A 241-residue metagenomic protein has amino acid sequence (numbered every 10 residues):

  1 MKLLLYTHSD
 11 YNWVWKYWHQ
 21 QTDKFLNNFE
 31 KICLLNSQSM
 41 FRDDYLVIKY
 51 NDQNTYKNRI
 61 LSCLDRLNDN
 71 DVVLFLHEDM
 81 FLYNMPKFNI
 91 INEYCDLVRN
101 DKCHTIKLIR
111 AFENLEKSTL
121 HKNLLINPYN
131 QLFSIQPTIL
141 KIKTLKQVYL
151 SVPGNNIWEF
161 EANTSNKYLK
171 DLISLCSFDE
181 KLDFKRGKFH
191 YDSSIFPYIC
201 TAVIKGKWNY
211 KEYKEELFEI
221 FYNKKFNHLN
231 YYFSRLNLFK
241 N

Functional and structural regions predicted by a protein language model:
M1-R59, C63-V72: N-terminal anchoring/stem segment of glycosyltransferases
Y6, K205-N241: Membrane-proximal basic amphipathic "stem/tether" segments
H8-N12, S37-F41, Q53, D79-L82 (+2 more regions): Short, solvent-exposed loop/turn segments at secondary-structure junctions
N70-F81: Short beta-strand-to-loop acidic/aromatic patch adjacent to the donor-nucleotide binding site
M85-N114: Conserved donor-nucleotide/metal-binding helix-loop-beta segment in metal-dependent transferases, i.e., the alpha-helix
K117-N130: Short, flexible, basic/aromatic active-site loop/helix in glycosyltransferases
L132-A202: Catalytic core and acceptor-binding pocket of nucleotide-sugar-dependent glycosyltransferases
